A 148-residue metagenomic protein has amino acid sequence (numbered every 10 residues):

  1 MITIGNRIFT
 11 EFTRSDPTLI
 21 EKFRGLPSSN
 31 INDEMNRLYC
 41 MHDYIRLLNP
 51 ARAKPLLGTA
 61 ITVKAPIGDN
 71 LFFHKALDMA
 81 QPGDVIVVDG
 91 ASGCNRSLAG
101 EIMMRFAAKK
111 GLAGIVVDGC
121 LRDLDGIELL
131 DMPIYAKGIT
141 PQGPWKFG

Functional and structural regions predicted by a protein language model:
M1-G148: Feature captures the catalytic cores and cofactor-binding loops of soluble hydro-lyases/lyases that act on carboxylate
